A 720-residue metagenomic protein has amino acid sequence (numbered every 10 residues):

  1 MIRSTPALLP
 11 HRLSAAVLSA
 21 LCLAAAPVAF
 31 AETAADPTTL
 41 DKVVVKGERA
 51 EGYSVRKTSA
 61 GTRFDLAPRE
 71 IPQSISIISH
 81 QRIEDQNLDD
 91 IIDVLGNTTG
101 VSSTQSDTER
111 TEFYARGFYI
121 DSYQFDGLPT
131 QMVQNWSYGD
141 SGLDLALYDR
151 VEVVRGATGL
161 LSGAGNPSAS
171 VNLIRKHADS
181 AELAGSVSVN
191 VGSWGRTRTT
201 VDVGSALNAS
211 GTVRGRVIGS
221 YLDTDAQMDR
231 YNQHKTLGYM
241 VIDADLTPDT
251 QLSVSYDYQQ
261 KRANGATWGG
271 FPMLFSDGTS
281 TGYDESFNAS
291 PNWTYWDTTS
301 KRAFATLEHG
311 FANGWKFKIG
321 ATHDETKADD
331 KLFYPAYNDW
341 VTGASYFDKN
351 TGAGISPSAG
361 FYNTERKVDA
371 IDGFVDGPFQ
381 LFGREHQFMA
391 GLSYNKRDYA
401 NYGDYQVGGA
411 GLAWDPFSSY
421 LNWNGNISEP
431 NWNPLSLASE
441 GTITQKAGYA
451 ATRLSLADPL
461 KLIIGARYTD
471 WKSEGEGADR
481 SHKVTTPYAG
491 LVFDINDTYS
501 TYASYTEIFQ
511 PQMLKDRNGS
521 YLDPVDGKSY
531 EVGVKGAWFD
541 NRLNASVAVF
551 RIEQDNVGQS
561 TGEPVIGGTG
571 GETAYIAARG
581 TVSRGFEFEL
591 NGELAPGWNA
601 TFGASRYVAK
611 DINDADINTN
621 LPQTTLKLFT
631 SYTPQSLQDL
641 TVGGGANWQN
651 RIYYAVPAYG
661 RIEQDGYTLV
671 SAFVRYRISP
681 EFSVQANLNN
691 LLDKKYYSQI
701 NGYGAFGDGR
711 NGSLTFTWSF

Functional and structural regions predicted by a protein language model:
M1-Q86, I92-G100: N-terminal Sec signal peptide and the immediately downstream disordered periplasmic leader that contains the TonB box
S103, E112, L128-R155, I174-R175: Short acidic/polar hinge/loop motifs at secondary-structure boundaries that mediate gating or recognition
Q131-M132, L147-D149, L160-G238, L246-T250 (+2 more regions): Outer-membrane beta-barrel translocator/receptor signature
L222-A226, Y239-D245, D249-G310, E325-R366 (+5 more regions): Acidic/polar loop-and-plug regions of large Gram-negative outer-membrane beta-barrel proteins
D245, R366, E385-R397, L437-Q554 (+2 more regions): Structural signature of Gram-negative outer-membrane beta-barrels, strongest in the C-terminal barrel of TonB-dependent
E308-A312, K316-T322, T326-L332, D526-E593 (+2 more regions): Membrane-embedded beta-barrel scaffold of Gram-negative outer-membrane proteins
A457-P459, I576-P657, L692-K695, T715-T717: Gram-negative outer-membrane beta-barrel transporters
N647-A655, A672-F720: C-terminal beta-signal and adjacent terminal beta-strands/loops of Gram-negative outer-membrane beta-barrel proteins
